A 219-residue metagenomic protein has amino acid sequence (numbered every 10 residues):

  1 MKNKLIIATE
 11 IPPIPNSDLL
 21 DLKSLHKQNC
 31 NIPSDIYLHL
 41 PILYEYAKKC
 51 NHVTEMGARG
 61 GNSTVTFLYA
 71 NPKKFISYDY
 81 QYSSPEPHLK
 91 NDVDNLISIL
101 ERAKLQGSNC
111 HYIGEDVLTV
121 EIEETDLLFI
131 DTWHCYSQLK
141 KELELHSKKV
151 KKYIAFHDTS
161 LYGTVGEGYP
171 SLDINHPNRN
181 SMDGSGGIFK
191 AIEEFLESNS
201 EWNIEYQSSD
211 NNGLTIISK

Functional and structural regions predicted by a protein language model:
M1-C30: Membrane-proximal basic amphipathic "stem/tether" segments
D18, L25-K219: S-adenosylmethionine/decaboxylated-SAM
